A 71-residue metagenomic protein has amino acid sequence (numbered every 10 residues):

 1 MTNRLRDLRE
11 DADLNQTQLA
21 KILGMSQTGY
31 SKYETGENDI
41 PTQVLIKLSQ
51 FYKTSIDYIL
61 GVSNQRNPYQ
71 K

Functional and structural regions predicted by a protein language model:
M1, L5, S55-I56: Hydrophobic side chains within well-formed alpha-helices
N3-I22, K47: Short basic helix-loop element that most often maps to the first helix and adjoining turn of HTH DNA-binding modules
L5, L19-A20, Y30-Y33, I59: Conserved hydrophobic/aromatic packing and binding residues within compact polymer-binding modules
D7, D11, F51-T54, Q65: Conserved amphipathic alpha-helical interaction elements at protein-protein interfaces in regulatory, energy-coupling
D11-D13, K32, L60-K71: Short, charged recognition helix plus adjacent turn of helix-turn-helix-like nucleic-acid-binding domains
G24, Q43-Y58: DNA major-groove recognition helix of helix-turn-helix/homeodomain DNA-binding modules
G24-D39: Recognition helix of helix-turn-helix/homeodomain-like DNA-binding domains that insert into the DNA major groove
